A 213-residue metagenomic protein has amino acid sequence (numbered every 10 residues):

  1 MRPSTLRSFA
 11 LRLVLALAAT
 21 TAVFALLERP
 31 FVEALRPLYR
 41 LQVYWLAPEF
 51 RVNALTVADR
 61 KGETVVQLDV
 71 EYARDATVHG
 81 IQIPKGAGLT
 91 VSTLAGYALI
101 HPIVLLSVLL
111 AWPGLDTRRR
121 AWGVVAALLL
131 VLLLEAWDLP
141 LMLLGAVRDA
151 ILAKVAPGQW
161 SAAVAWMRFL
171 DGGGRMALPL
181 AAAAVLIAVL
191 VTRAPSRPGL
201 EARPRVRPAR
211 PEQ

Functional and structural regions predicted by a protein language model:
P3-A18, R118-L129: Alpha-helical transmembrane segments and their helix-start/interface "positive-inside/aromatic belt" motifs in integral
R7-L55: N-terminal signal-anchor transmembrane alpha helix
A18-R29, V125-M142: Hydrophobic alpha-helical membrane-insertion segments
L26-L27, L109-T117, I187-S196: Structural signal for the C-terminal ends of transmembrane alpha-helices and the immediately following loop
E63-V108: Individual transmembrane alpha-helix segments
I100-L133: Mid-length scaffold segments of soluble, non-membrane domains
A136-P157: Juxtamembrane non-transmembrane "cap" segments at the membrane-aqueous interface of multi-pass membrane proteins
G158-P208, E212-Q213: Primarily interfacial, aromatic-capped hydrophobic alpha-helices that serve as membrane anchors
